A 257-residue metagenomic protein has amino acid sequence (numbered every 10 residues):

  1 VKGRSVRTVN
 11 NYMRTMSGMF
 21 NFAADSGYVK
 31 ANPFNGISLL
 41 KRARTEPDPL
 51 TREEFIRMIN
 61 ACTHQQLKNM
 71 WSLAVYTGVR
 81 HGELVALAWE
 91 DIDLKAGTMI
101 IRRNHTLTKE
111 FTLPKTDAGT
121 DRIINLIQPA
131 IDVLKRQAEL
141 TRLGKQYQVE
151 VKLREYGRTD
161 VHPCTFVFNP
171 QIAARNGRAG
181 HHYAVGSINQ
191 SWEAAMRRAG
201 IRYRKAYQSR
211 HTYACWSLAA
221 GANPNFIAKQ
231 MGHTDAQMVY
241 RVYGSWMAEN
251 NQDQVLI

Functional and structural regions predicted by a protein language model:
V1-E46, I56-A61, G200: N-terminal core-binding DNA-recognition domain of tyrosine recombinases/integrases
V6, N60-L67, T77, I124 (+5 more regions): Short, basic (Lys/Arg/His-rich) helix/loop patches that form interaction surfaces in the mid-to-C-terminal regions
R7, R14, G82, G186 (+1 more regions): Key DNA-contact positions within bacterial/archaeal DNA-binding proteins
N21-N32, A74-H105, N225-F226: Short, charged phosphate-coordinating catalytic segments
N35-G36, A96-I101, K205, W216 (+2 more regions): Short functional hotspots where side chains directly engage DNA or cofactors
G36-L39, D48, E53, L87-P163: Conserved tyrosine-mediated DNA breakage-rejoining catalytic core shared by Y-recombinases
E53, R57-M58, E110-P114, R241 (+1 more regions): DNA/chromatin major-groove-contacting recognition/catalytic segments
N69-S72: Short amphipathic alpha helix immediately N-terminal
